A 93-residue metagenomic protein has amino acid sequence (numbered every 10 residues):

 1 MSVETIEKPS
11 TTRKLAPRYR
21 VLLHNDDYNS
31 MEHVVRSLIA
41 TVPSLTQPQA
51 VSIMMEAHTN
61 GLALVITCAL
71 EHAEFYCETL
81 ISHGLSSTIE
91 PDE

Functional and structural regions predicted by a protein language model:
M1-E93: Terminal domain-initiation and capping elements
